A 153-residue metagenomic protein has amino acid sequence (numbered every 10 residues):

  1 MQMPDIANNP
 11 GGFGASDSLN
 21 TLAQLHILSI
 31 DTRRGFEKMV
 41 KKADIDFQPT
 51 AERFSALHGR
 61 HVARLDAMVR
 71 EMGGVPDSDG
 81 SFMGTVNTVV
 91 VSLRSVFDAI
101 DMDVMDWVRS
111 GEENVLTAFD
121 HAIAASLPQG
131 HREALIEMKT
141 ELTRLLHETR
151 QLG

Functional and structural regions predicted by a protein language model:
Q2, A56, R70, G74 (+1 more regions): Small-residue-biased structural context
Q2-A43, M102-Q129, L145: Alpha-helical bundle segments that constitute or directly flank the non-heme di-iron/ferroxidase center
Q2-A7, A67-D103, S110-L116: Carboxylate-rich helix-loop segments that flank metal/cofactor sites and access channels in metalloenzymes
A23, P49-A56, G80, D106-R109 (+1 more regions): Short, charged, amphipathic alpha-helical segments
R33, V62, D66-V69, V90 (+4 more regions): A structural signal for well-ordered alpha-helices, especially hydrophobic packing surfaces of coiled-coils
D46-F82, T149-G153: Conserved alpha-helical segments that form or flank metal/cofactor-binding pockets of metalloenzymes
